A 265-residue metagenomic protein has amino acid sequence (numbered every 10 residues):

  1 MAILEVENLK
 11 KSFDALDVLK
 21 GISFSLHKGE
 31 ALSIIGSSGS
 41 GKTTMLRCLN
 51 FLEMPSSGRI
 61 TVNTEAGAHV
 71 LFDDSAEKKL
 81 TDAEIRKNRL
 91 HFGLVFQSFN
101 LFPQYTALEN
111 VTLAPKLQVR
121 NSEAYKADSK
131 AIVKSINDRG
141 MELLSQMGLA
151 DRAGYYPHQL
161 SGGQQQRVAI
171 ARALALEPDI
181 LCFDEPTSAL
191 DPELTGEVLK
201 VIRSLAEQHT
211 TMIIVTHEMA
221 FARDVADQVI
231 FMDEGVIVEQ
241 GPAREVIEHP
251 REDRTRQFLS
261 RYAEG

Functional and structural regions predicted by a protein language model:
N50: Helix-to-loop junction immediately C-terminal to a conserved catalytic motif
A68-G93, K130-K134, I247-P250: ABC ATPase NBD coupling module
Y156-L160, Q164: Conserved ABC ATPase signature
A175-D179: A short, proline-enriched helix->beta-strand linker immediately N-terminal to the Walker B motif in ABC-type P-loop
L181-D184: Catalytic Walker B motif of ABC-type/P-loop ATPase nucleotide-binding domains
P192-L194: Helix N-cap at the start of a conserved alpha-helix in ABC-type nucleotide-binding domains
